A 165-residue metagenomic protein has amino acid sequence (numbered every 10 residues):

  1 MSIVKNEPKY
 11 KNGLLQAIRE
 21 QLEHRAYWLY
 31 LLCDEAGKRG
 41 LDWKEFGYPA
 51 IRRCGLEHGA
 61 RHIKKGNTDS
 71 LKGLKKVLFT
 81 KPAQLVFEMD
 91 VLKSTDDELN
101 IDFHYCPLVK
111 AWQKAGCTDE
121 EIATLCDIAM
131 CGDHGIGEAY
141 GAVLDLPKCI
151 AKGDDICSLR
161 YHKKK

Functional and structural regions predicted by a protein language model:
M1-D127, V143-C157, H162-K165: N-terminal accessory segment detector
L125-G137: A conserved amphipathic terminal alpha-helix motif
